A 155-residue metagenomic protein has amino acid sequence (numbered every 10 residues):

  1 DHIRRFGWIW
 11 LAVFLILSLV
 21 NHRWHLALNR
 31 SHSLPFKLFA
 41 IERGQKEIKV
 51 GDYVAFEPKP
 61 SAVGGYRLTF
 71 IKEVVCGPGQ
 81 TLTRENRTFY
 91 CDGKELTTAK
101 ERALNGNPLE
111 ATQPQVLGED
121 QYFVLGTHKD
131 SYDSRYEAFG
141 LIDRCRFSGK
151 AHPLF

Functional and structural regions predicted by a protein language model:
D1-T69, F139-F155: Protein maturation boundaries and topogenic segments
G44, K59, R87, T127-H128: Short, surface-exposed secondary-structure boundary micro-motifs
K49-V54, Q80, Q121, T127: Structural motif
G65-L96: Mid-length scaffold segments of soluble, non-membrane domains
D92-P108: PP2C/PPM family metal-dependent serine/threonine protein phosphatase catalytic domain, recognizing the conserved
N107-F155: Beta-strand-rich cores of mature extracytoplasmic or soluble domains
